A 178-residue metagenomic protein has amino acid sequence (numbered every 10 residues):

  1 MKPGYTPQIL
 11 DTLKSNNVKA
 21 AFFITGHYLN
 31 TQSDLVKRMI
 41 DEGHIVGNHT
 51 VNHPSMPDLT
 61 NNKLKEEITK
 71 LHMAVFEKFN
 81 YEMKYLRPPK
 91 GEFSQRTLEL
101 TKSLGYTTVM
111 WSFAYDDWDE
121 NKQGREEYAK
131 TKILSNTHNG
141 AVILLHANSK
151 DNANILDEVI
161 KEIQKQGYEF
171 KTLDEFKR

Functional and structural regions predicted by a protein language model:
M1-L59, K63-M83, E158, E175-R178: Active-site beta->alpha N-cap acidic-glycine motif
P3, L29, K90-G91, A153: Short alpha-helix boundary/capping motifs
D11-A20, N139-R178: Terminal accessory/targeting
N17, G43, E92, G105 (+1 more regions): Conserved functional loop/turn residues at catalytic and ligand-binding sites
A20-I24, I45-T50, K84-P88, T107-W111 (+2 more regions): Structural recognition of the beta-strand scaffold that forms the well-ordered cores of secreted hydrolase catalytic
H27, V51, G91, N148-K150: Solvent-exposed coil/turn segments that connect beta secondary-structure elements in extracytoplasmic/periplasmic
P54-E82, E92-N139, N152-I155: Alpha-helical scaffold elements lining the catalytic groove of polysaccharide deacetylases
